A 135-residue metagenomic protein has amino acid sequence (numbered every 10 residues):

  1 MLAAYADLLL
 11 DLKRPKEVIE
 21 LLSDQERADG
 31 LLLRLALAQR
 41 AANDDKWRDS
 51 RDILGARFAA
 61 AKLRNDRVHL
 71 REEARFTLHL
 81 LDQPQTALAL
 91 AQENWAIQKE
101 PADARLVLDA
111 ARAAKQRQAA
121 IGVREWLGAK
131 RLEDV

Functional and structural regions predicted by a protein language model:
M1-A3, Q25-L35, R64-E72, Q98-R105 (+1 more regions): Generic helix N-cap/helix-start motif at coil->alpha-helix transitions
M1-A41: Repeat-solenoid scaffold signature
D7, L37, E73-F76, D109: Residue-level recognition of tetratricopeptide repeat
L12, A42-D44, L78-L81, A114: Structural motif corresponding to the intra-repeat A-B loop/turn of tetratricopeptide repeats
R14-Q25, D45-A59, Q83-N94, Q118-A129: Alpha-helical repeat scaffolds
L37-A42, V107, V123: Extracytoplasmic low-complexity repetitive segments enriched in small/polar residues
A60, R64-L81, A119-V135: Terminal, low-structured helical/coil segments at or just beyond the last alpha-helical repeat
A104-V107, R112: A C-terminal functional module that forms or caps the active site or interfaces directly with catalytic machinery
